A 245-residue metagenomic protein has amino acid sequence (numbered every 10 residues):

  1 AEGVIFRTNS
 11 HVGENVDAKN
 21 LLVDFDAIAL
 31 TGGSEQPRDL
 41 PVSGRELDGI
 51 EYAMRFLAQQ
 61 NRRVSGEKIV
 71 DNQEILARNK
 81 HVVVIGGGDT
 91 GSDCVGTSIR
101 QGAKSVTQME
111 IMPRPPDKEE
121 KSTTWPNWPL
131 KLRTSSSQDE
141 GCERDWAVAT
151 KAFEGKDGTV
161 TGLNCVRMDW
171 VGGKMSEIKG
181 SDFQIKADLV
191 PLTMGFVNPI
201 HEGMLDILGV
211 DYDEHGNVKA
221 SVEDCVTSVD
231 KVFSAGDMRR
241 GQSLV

Functional and structural regions predicted by a protein language model:
A1, I5-I28, E51, P129-L130 (+6 more regions): Catalytic cores of nucleotide-enabled group-transfer and carboxylate-activating enzymes in metabolic and assembly-line
A1, V95-A152: Rossmann-like dinucleotide-binding cores of NAD(P)H-dependent redox enzymes
A1-S43, K151-V171, A187-P191, F196-H201: Feature captures the FAD/FMN-dependent oxidoreductase FAD-binding
E46-N79, V171-Q242: FAD-site-proximal beta/loop scaffold in flavoenzymes
G66-A103: Rossmann-like NAD(P)H-binding beta-loop-alpha module
G87, E110-R114, D237: Cofactor-binding loop segments of dinucleotide-utilizing enzymes, especially the Rossmann-like FAD- and NAD(P)+-binding
G91-V95, Q101, A235-V245: A conserved FAD-binding loop/helix module that cradles the flavin
